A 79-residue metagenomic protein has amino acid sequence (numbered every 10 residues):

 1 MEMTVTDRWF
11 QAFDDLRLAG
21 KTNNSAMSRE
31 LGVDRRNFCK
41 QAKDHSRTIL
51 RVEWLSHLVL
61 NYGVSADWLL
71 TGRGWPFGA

Functional and structural regions predicted by a protein language model:
M1-R29: A short, Lys/Arg-rich alpha-helix, primarily the initiator
M1-V5, L60, L70-A79: Short, charged recognition helix plus adjacent turn of helix-turn-helix-like nucleic-acid-binding domains
L16-A19, R47, N61: Histidine kinase transmitter module recognition
M27-S28, F38-Q41, L69: Conserved hydrophobic/aromatic packing and binding residues within compact polymer-binding modules
G32-L50: Recognition helix of helix-turn-helix/homeodomain-like DNA-binding domains that insert into the DNA major groove
R51-W68: DNA major-groove recognition helix of helix-turn-helix/homeodomain DNA-binding modules
